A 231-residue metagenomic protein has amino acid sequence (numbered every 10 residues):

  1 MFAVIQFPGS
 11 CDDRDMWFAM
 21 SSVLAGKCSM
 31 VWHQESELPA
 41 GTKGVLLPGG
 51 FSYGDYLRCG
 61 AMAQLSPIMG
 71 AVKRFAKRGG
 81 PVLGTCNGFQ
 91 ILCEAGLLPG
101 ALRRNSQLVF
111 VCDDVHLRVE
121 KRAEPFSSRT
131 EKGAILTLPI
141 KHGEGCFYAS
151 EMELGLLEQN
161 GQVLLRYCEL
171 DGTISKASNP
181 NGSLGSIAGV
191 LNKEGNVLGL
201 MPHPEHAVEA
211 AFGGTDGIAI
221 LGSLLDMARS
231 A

Functional and structural regions predicted by a protein language model:
M1-T85, C93-P99, N105-V111, R118 (+4 more regions): N-terminal beta1-alpha1 cap of cysteine-dependent amidohydrolase-like domains
S52-Y53, F89-I91, F147, D171: Glycine-rich nucleotide phosphate-binding loop and flanking beta-alpha elements of Rossmann-like dinucleotide-binding
L97-L184: Pocket-forming structural segment of enzyme catalytic cores
L117, G189-V190: A structural signal for short hydrophobic beta-strand segments in well-ordered beta-sheet cores
K132-I135, N192-V197: Beta-strand-turn-beta hairpins that frame and shape the catalytic cleft of phosphate-ester-processing enzymes
L170, E205-A207: Short Gly/Pro-enriched loop/turn and capping motifs at secondary-structure junctions
L200-P204: Glycine-rich phosphate-binding loops of nucleotide-dependent enzymes
